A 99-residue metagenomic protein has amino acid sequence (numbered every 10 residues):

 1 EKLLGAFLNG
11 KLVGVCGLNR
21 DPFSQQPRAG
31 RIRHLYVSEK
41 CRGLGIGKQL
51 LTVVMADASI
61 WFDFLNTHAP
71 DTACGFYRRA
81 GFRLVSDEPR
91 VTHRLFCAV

Functional and structural regions predicted by a protein language model:
K2, R20-P22, T92: A short acidic/small-residue loop/turn micro-motif
G5, K11-D21, R31, Y36: Conserved beta-strand in the GNAT
F7-N9, C97-A98: Active-site beta-strand termini and strand-to-loop segments that position acidic
K40-V53: Conserved acetyl-CoA pyrophosphate-binding loop and the N-cap/start of the following alpha-helix in GNAT-like
L50, A73-F76: Conserved short alpha-helix immediately C-terminal to the canonical SAM/SAH-binding motif I of Rossmann-like
A58-P70: Conserved GNAT acetyl-CoA-binding A-motif
T67-A73, A80-V99: C-terminal "cap" of GNAT-fold acetyltransferases
